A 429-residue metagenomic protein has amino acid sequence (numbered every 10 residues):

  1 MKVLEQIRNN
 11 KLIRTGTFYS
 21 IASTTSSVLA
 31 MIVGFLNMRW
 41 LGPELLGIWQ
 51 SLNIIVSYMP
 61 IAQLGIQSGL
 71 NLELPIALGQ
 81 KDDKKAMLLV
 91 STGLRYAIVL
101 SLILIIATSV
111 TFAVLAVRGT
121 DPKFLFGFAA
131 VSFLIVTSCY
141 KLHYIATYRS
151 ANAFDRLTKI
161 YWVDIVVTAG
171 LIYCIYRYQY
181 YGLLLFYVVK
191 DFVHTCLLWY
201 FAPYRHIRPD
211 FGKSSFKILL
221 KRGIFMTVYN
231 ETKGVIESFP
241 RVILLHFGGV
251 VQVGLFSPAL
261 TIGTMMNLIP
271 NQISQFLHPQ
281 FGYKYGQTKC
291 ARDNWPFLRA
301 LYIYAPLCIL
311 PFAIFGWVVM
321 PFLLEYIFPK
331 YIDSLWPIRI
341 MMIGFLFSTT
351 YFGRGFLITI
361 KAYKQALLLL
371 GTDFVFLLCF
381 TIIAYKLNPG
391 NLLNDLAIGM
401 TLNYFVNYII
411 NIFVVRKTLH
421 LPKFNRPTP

Functional and structural regions predicted by a protein language model:
M1-L12, D155, Y180-Y181, F186 (+3 more regions): Interhelical loop/hinge segments that connect adjacent transmembrane helices in multipass membrane
L4, R8-I13, F112-V131, V318-L346: Interfacial segments at transmembrane-helix termini and the short loops linking adjacent helices
K11-N71, P75, A130, I224-V251 (+4 more regions): Signature of the first transmembrane helix
K11-S26, Q63-A113, F126, T288-F315: Membrane-water interface segments that mark the loop-to-transmembrane alpha-helix transition
I13, V136-K159, M342-G371: Membrane-interface junctions at transmembrane-helix termini in multi-pass inner-membrane proteins
T15-G34, V163-D164, L183-L198, A202 (+3 more regions): Transmembrane helical elements of multi-pass membrane transporters/channels
F35, L64-Q80, R149-S150, A259 (+3 more regions): Helix-loop junctions and terminal segments of transmembrane helices in multi-pass membrane transport/translocation
M38-L45, A151-D155, I165-C196, L335-I338 (+3 more regions): Membrane-interface helix-loop junctions in multi-pass transport and translocation proteins
